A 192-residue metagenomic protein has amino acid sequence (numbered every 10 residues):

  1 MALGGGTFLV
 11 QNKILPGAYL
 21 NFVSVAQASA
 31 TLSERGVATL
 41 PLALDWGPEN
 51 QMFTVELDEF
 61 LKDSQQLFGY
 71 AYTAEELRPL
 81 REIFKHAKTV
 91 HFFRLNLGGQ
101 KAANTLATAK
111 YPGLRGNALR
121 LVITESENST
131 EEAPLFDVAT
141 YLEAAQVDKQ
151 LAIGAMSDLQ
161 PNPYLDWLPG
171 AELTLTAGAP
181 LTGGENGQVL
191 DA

Functional and structural regions predicted by a protein language model:
M1-A192: Surface-exposed assembly/interface segments
